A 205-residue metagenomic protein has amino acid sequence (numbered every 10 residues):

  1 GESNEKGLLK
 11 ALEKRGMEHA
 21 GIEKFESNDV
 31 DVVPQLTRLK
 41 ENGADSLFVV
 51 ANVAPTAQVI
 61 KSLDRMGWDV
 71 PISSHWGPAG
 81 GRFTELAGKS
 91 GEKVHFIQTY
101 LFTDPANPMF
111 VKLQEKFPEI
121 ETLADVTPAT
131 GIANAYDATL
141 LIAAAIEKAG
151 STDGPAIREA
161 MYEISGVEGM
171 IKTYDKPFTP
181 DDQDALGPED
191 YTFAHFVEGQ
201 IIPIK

Functional and structural regions predicted by a protein language model:
G1-K205: Extracytosolic ligand-binding ectodomains
